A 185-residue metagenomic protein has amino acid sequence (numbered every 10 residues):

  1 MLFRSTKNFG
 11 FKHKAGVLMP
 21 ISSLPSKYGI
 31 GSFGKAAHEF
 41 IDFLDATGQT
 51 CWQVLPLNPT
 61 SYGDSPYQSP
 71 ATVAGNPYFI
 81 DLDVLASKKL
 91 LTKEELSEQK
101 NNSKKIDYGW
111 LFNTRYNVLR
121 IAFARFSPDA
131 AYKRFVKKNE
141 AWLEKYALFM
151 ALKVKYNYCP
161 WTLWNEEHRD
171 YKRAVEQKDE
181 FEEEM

Functional and structural regions predicted by a protein language model:
M1: Extracellular interaction modules
R4, F9-M185: Acidic/aromatic-lined carbohydrate-recognition and catalytic surfaces of CAZymes acting on diverse glycans
